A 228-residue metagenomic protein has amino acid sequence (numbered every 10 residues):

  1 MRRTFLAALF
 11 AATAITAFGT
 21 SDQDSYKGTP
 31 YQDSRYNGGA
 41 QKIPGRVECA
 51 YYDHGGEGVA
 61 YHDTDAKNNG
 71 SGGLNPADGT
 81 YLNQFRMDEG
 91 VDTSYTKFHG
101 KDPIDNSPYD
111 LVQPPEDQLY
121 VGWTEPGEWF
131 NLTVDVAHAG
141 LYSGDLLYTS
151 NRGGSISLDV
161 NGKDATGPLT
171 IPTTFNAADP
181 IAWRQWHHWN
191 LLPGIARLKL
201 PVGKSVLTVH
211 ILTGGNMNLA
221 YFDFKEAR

Functional and structural regions predicted by a protein language model:
R2-A8: Sec-dependent signal peptide recognition, specifically the positively charged N-region followed immediately by
F10-F18: Hydrophobic h-region of N-terminal signal peptides that target proteins for export in Gram-negative bacteria
T20-R228: Extracytoplasmic
